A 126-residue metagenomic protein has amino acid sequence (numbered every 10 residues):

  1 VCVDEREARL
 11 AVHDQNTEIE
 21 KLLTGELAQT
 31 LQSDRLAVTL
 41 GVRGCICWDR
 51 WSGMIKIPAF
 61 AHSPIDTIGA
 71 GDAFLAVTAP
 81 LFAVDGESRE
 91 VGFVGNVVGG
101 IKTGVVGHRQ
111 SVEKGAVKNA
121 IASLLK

Functional and structural regions predicted by a protein language model:
V1-M54: Conserved phosphate/ATP/ADP-binding segment of small-molecule kinases
E26, T30, D34-R35, F60-L124: Conserved post-catalytic alpha-helical subdomain immediately downstream of the catalytic base and nucleotide-binding
I57: Hydrophobic residues at beta-strand termini and immediately following loops that shape nucleotide-binding pockets
